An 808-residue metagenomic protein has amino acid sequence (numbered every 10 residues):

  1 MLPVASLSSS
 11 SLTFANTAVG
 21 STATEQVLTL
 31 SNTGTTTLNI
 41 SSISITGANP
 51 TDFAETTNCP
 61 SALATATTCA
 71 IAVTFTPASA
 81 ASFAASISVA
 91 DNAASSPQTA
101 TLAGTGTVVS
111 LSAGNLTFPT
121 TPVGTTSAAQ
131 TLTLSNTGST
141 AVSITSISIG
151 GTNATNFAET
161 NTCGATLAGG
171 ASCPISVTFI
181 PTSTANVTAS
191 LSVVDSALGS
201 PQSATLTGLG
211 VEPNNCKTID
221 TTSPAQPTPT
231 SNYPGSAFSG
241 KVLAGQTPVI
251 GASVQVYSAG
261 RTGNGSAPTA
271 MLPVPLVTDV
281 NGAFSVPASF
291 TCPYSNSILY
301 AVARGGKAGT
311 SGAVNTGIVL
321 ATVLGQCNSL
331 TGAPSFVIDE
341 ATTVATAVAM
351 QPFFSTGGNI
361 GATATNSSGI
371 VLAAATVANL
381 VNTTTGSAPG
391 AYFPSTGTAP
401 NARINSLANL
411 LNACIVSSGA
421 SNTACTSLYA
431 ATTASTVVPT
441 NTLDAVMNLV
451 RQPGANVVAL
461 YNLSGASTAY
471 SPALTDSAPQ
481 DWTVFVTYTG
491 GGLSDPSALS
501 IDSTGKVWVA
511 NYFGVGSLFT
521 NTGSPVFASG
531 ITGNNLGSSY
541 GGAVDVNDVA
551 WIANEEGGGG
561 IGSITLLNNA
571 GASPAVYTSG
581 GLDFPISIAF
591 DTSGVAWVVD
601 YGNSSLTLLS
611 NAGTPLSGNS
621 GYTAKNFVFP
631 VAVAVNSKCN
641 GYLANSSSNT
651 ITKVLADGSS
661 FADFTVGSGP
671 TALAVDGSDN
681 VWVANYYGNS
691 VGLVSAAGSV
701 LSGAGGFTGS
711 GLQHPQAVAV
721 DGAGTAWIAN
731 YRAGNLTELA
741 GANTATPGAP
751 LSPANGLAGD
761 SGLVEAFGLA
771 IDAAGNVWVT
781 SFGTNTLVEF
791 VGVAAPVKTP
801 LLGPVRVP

Functional and structural regions predicted by a protein language model:
M1-E212: Feature for long, exposed domains in two main contexts
M1-L7, A103-S112, T207-S236, V793-L801: Low-complexity, Pro/Thr/Ser/Gly/Ala-rich linker/spacer regions in secreted, extracellular modular proteins
T17-A18, A62-L63, P77, T121-P122 (+10 more regions): Hydrophobic beta-strand core residues of beta-sandwich domains
T46, A90, G150, V194 (+9 more regions): Predominantly extracellular/luminal cell-surface or secreted proteins
N49, A93, N153, A197 (+10 more regions): Solvent-exposed strand-loop boundary residues in beta-sheet-rich modules
A62, A72, T166-L167, I175-S176 (+7 more regions): General secretory precursor processing signal
E212-T487, D495: Feature for extracytoplasmic/surface-facing segments of secreted or surface-associated proteins, emphasizing
V457-P808: Flexible "stalk/tail and boundary" regions
